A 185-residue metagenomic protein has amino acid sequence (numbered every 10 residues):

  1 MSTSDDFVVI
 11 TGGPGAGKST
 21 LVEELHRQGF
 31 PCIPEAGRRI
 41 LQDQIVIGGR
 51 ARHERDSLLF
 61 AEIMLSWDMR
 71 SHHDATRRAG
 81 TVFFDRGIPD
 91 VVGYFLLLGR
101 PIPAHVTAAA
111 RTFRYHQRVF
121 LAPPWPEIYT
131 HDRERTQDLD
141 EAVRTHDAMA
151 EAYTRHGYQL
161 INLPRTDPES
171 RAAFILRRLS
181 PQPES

Functional and structural regions predicted by a protein language model:
I10: Hydrophobic anchor at the beta1->P-loop junction of P-loop NTPases
G13, L25: P-loop (Walker A) phosphate-binding loop of NTP-binding proteins
G17: Conserved glycine(s) of the Walker
L21-V22: Post-Walker A alpha-helix
H26-M69: Conserved substrate/cofactor phosphate-moiety recognition/catalytic segment in nucleotide-dependent phosphotransferases
A61-R114, Y129: Glycine-rich phosphate-binding loop used to anchor ATP phosphates in small-molecule kinases, encompassing both
G99-T166: A glycine- and Lys/Arg-enriched "phosphate-lid" helix/loop adjacent to the NTP-binding pocket of small-molecule kinases
